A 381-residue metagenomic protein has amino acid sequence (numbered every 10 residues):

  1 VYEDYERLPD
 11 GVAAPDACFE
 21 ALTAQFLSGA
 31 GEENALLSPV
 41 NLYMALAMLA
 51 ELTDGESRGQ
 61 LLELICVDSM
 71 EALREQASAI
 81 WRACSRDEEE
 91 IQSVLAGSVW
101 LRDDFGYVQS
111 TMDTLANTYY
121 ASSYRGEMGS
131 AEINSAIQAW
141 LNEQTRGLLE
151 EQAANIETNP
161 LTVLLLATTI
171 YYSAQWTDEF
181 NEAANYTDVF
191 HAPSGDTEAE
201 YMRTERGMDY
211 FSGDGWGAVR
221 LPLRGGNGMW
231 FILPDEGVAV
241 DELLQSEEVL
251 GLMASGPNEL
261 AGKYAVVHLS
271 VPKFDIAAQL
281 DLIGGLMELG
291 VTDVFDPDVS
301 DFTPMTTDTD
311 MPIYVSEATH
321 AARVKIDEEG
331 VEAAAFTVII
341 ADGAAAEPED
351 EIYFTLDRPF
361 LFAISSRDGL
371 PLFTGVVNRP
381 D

Functional and structural regions predicted by a protein language model:
V1-C18: N-terminal low-complexity, Pro/Thr/Ser-rich intrinsically disordered segments that act as propeptides or flexible
P9, A21-S93: Post-signal peptide N-terminal segment of secreted/secretory-pathway proteins
D16-A30, L141, L148: A short beta-strand-loop element at or near the start of a globular domain
F19, N34-R58, R220, E349-D381: Feature captures eukaryotic membrane-trafficking machinery centered on endolysosomal pathways and lysosome-related
E32, M70, R74-G237, E259-E347 (+1 more regions): Non-catalytic, conformational "gating/processing" segments within enzyme and secreted inhibitor domains
L61-I65, F180-V189, V240-G251: Short Gly/aromatic-enriched secondary-structure transition segments
V238-A239, P371: Short beta-strands and strand-coil junctions in structured, solvent-facing domains, enriched
Q245-E248, I340-D342, R379: Short, solvent-exposed amphipathic alpha-helical segments in soluble enzyme and RNA/protein-processing domains
